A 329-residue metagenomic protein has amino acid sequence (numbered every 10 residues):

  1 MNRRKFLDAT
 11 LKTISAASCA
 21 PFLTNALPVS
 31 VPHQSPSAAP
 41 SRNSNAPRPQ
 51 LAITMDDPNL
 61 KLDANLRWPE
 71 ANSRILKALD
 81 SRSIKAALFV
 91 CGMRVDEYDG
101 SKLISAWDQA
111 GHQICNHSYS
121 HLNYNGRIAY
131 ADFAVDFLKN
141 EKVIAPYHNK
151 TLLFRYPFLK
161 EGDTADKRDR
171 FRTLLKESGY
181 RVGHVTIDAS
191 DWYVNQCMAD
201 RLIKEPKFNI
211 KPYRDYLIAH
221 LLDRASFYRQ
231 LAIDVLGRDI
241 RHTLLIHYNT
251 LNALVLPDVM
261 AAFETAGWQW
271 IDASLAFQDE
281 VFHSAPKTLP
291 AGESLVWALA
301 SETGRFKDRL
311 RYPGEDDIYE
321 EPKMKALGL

Functional and structural regions predicted by a protein language model:
K5-P28: N-terminal export signals
F22-P47: C-terminal segment of N-terminal export signals and the immediately downstream linker at the start of the mature
P40-L159, L244-L245, A262, Q278: Active-site beta->alpha N-cap acidic-glycine motif
D80-S83, D96, H184, V235-R238 (+1 more regions): C-terminal domain-boundary segment and adjacent tail
R94-D99, H121-Q269, L275: Catalytic domains of cell-wall/extracellular-matrix polysaccharide-remodeling enzymes, centered on de-N-acetylation
W107-D108, V135, L202-K204, K287-G292 (+1 more regions): Short alpha-helix boundary/capping motifs
